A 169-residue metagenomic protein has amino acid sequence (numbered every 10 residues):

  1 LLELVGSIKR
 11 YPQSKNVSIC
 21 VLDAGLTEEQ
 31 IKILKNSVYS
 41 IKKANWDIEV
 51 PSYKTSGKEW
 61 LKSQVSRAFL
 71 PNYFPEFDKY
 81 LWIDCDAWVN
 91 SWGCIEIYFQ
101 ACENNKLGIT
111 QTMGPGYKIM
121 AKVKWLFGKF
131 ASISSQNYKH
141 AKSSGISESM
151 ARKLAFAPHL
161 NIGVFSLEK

Functional and structural regions predicted by a protein language model:
L1-K169: Glycosyltransferase catalytic domains, chiefly GT-A lineage
